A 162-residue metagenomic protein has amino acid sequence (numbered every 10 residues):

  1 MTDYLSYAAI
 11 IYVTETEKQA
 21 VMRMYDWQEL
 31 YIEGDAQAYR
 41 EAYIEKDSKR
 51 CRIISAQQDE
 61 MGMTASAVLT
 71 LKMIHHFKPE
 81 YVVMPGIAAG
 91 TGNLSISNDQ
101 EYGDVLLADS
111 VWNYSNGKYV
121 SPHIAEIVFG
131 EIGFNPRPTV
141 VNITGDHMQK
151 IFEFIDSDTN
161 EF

Functional and structural regions predicted by a protein language model:
T2-F162: Intrinsic-disorder/coil detector with helix-boundary
